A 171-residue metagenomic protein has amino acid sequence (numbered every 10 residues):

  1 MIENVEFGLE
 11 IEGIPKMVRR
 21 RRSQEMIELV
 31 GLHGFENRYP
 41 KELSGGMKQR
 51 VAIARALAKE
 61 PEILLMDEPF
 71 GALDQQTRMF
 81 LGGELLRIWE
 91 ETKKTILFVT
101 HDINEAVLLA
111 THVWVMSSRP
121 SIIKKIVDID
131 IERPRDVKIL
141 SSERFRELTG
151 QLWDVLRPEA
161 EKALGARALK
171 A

Functional and structural regions predicted by a protein language model:
E6, E10-G13, M17-F35, R87: Conserved ABC ATPase "signature" region
R38-K41, K59: Conserved signature/switch motifs of ABC ATPase nucleotide-binding domains
I53: Hydrophobic anchor residue at the start of the ABC signature
L64-D67: Catalytic Walker B motif of ABC-type/P-loop ATPase nucleotide-binding domains
R78-T92: Helical segment within the ABC ATPase nucleotide-binding domain
K94-V99: Conserved H-loop
M116-L148: Conserved beta-strand-loop-alpha-helix hinge in the C-terminal portion of ABC ATPase nucleotide-binding domains
